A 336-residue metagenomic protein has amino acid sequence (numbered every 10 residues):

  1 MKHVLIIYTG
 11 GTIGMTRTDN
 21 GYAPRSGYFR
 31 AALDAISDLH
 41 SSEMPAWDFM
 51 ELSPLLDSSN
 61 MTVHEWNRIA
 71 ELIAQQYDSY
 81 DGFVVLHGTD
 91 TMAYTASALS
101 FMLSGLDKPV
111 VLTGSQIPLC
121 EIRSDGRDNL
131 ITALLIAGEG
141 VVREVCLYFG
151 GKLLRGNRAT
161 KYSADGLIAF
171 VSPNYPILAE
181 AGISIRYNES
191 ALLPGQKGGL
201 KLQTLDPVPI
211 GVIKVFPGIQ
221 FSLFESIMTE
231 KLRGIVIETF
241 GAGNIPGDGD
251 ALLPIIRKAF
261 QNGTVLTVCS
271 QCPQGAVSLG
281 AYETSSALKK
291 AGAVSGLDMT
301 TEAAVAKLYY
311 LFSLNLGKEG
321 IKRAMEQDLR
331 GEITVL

Functional and structural regions predicted by a protein language model:
M1-Q75, Q274: ATP/NTP phosphate-donor binding region
K2, I7-G11, R17, F29-S41 (+5 more regions): Accessory alpha-helical/coil subdomains and C-terminal extensions that flank or cap enzyme catalytic cores
I7-T9, V85-H87, V111-G114, C146-G150 (+3 more regions): Short beta-strand segments
R17-N20, A96-S97, I122-D125, R155-K161 (+1 more regions): Short acidic, glycine/serine/threonine-rich loops at helix termini
V85-K108, G247-I255: Short Gly/Thr/Asp-enriched flexible loops that form oxyanion-binding sites at enzyme active sites
A96-D125, L134-G140, A259-S270: Short, acidic/small-residue loops that bind anionic groups at enzyme active sites
L112-G182: Internal gly/pro-rich beta-alpha loop/helix module that stabilizes soluble enzyme cofactors or their anionic handles
A242-L336: C-terminal non-catalytic interaction/assembly regions of soluble proteins
